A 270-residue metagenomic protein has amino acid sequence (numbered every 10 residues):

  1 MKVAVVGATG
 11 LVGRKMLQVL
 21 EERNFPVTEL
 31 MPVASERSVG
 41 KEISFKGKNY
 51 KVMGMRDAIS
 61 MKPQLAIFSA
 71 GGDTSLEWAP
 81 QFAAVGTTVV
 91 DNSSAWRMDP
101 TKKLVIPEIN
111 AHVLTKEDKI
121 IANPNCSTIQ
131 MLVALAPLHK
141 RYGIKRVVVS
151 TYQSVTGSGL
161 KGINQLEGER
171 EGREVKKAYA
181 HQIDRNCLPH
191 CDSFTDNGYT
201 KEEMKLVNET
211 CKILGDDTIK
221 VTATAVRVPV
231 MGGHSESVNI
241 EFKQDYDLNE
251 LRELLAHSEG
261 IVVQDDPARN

Functional and structural regions predicted by a protein language model:
M1-I183, T218-K220, E253, D265-N270: N-terminal Rossmann-like NAD(P) cofactor-binding subdomain of oxidoreductases, focused on the glycine-rich
A66, V155-N270: Charged docking surfaces used in two-component/phosphorelay signaling
